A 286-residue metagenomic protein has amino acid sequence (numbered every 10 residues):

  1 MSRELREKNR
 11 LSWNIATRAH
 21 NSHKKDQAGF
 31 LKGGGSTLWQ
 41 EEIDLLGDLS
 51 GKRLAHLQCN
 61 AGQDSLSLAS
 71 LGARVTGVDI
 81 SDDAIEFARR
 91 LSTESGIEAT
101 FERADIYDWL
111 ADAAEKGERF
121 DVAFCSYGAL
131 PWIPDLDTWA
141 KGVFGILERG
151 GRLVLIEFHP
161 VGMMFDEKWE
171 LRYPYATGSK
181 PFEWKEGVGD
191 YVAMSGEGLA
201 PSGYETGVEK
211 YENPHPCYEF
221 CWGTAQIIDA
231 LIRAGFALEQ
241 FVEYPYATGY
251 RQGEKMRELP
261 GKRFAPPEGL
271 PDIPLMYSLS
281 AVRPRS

Functional and structural regions predicted by a protein language model:
M1-S50, Q63, S67: Conserved class I S-adenosyl-L-methionine
R53-A111: Class I SAM-dependent methyltransferase SAM/SAH-binding core
A111-A123: A short acidic, Gly/Pro-enriched loop at the edge of an enzyme's catalytic core that lines a small-molecule cofactor
D121-D137: A short SAM/SAH-binding and catalytic strip from SAM-dependent methyltransferases
D137-R152: A short glycine-rich, Lys/Arg-flanked "PGG" loop and its adjoining helix->strand segment in the class I
R152-Y204: Conserved class I S-adenosyl-L-methionine
E157-Y173, E209-Q226: Acceptor-substrate binding/catalytic loop of class I
G223-S286: C-terminal lobe and adjacent flexible extensions of AdoMet/dcAdoMet transferase-like proteins
